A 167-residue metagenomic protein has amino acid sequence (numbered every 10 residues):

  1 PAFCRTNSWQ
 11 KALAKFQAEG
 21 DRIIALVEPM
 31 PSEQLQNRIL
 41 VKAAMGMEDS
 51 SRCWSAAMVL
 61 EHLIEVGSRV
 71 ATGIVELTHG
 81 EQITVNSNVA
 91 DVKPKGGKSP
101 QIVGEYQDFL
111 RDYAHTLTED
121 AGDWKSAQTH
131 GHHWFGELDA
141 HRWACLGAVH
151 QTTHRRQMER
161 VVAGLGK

Functional and structural regions predicted by a protein language model:
P1-K167: Aromatic-glycine hotspot motif
